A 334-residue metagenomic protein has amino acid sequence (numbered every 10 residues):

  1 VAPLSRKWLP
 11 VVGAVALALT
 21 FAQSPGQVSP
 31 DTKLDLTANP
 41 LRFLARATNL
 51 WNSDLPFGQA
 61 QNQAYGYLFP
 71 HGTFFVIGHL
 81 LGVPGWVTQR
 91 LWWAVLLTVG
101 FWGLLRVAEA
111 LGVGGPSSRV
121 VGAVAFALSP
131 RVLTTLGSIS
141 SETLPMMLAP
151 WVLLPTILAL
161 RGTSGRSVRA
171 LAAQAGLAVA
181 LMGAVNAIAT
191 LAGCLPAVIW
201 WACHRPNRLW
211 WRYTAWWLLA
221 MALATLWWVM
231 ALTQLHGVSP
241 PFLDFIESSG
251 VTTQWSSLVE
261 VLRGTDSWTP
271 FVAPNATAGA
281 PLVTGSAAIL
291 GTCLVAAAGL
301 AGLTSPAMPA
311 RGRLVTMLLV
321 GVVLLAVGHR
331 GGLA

Functional and structural regions predicted by a protein language model:
P3-A14, R212-L218, M308-L319: Alpha-helical transmembrane segments and their helix-start/interface "positive-inside/aromatic belt" motifs in integral
P3-P40, L219-Q234: Transmembrane signal-anchor helices characteristic of membrane glycosylation enzymes that use polyprenol
L4, T20-P25, L153-T163, V198-R208 (+2 more regions): Structural signal for the C-terminal ends of transmembrane alpha-helices and the immediately following loop
A16-F101, V124-M147, V251-P274, R330-L333: Membrane-interface coil-to-helix junctions
A22-S24, G112, P116-I139, A224-P240 (+2 more regions): Membrane-interface helix-loop junctions at the exits of transmembrane helices
R42-F43, A47-L55, Y213, W217-P306: Periplasmic/ER-lumenal interhelical loops and adjacent helix-loop junctions in multi-pass membrane proteins
V95-L111, G115-P206, Y213-L232: Membrane-embedded helix bundles of polyisoprenyl
Q174-A178, P196, L290-A297, L314-R330: Hydrophobic membrane-spanning alpha-helices of multi-pass integral membrane proteins
